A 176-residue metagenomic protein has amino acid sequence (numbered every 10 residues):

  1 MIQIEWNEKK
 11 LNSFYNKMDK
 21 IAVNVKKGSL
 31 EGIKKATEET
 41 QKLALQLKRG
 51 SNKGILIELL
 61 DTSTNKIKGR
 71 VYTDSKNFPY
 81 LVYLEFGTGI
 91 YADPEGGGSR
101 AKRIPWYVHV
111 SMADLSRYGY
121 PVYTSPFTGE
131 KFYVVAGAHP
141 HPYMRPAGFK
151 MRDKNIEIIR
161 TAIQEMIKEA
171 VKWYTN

Functional and structural regions predicted by a protein language model:
M1-F78, A92-N176: Short, Lys/Arg-rich flexible segments
F78-E85: Mid-chain, well-packed structural core segment of small domains
G89: Short, His- and charge-rich active-site/binding loops that engage polyanionic ligands
